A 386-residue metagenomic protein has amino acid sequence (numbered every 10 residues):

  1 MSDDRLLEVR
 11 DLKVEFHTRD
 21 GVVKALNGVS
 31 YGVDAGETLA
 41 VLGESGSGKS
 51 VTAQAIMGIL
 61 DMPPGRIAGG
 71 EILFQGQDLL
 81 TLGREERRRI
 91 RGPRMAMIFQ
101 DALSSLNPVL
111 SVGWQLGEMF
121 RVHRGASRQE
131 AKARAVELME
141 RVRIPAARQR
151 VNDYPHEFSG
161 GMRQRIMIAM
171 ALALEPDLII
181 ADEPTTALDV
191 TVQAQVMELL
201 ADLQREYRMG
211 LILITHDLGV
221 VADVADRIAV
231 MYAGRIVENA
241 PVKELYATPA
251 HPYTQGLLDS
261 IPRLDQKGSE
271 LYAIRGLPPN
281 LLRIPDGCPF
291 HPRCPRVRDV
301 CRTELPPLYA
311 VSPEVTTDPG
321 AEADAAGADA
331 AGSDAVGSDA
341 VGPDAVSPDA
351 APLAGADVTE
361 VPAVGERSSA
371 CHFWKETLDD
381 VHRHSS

Functional and structural regions predicted by a protein language model:
D3-R5, P145-Q149, P241-D324, P348-S386: Short catalytic/signature loops enriched in Gly
P63, A68, L79-A96, W114 (+5 more regions): ABC ATPase NBD coupling module
E71, Q75-D78, Q129-Q149, L258: Conserved ABC ATPase "signature" region
D153-F158, M162: Conserved ABC ATPase signature
A173-D177: A short, proline-enriched helix->beta-strand linker immediately N-terminal to the Walker B motif in ABC-type P-loop
I180-P184, L188-E270: P-loop NTP-binding/switch modules centered on Walker-like glycine-rich loops
